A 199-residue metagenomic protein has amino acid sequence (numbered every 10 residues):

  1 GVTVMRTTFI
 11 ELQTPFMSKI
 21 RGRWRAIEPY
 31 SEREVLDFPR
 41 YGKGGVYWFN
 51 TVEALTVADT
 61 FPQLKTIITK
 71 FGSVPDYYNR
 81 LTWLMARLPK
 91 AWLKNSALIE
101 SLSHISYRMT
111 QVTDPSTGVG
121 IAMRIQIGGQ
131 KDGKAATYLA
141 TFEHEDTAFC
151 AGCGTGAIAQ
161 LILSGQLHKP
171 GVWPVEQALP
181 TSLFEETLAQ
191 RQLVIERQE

Functional and structural regions predicted by a protein language model:
G1-E199: C-terminal catalytic/substrate-binding lobe primarily of soluble NAD(P)-dependent oxidoreductases
